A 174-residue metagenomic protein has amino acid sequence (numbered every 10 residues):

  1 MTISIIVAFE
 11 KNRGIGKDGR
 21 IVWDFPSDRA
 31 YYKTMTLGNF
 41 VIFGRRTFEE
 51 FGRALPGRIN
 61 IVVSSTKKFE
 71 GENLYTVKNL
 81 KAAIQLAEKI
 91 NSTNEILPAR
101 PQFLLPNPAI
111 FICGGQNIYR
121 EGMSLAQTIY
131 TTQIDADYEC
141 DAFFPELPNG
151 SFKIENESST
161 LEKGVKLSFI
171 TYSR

Functional and structural regions predicted by a protein language model:
M1-L97, F103-R174: Enzymes that bind and transform nitrogen-containing heteroaromatic metabolites
